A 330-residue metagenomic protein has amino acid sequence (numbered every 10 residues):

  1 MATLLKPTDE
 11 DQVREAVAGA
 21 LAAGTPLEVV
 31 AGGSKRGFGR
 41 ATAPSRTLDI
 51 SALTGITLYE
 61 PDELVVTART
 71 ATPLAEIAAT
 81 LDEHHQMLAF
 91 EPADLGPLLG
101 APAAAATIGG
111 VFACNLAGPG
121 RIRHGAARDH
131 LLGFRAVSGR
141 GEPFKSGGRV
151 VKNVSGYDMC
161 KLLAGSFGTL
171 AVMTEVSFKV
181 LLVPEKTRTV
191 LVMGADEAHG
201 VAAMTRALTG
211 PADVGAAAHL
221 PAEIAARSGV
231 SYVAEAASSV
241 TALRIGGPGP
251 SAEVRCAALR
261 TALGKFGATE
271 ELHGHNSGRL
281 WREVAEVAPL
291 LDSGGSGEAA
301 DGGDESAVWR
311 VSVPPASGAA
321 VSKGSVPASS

Functional and structural regions predicted by a protein language model:
M1-S330: Noncatalytic alpha-helical scaffold of FAD-dependent oxidoreductases
